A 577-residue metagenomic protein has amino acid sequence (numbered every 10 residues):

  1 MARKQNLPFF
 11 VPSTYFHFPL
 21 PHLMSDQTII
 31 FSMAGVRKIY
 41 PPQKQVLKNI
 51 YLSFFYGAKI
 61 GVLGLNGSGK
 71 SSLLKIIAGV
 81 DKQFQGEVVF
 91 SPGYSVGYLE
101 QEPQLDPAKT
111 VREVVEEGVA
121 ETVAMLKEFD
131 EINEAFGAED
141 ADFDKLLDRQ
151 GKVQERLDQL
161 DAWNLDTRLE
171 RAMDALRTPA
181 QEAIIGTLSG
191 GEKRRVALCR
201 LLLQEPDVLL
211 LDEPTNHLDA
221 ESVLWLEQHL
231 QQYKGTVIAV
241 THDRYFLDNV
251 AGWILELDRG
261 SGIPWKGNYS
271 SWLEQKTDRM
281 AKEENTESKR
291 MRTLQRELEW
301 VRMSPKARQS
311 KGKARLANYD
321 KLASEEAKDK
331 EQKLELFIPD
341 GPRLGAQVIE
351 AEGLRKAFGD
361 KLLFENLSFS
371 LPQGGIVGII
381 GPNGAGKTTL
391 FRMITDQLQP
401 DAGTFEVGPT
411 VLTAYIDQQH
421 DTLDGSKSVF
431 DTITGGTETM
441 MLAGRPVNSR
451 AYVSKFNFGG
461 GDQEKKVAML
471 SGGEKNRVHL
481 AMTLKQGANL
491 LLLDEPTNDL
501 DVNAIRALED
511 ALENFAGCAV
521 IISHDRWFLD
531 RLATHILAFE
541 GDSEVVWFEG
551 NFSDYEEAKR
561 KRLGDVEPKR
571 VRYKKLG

Functional and structural regions predicted by a protein language model:
N6, Y15-F16, P21-S288, Q332 (+1 more regions): ABC ATP-binding cassette signature C-motif
Q275-R308, G312-N318, L322-D329: Intracellular alpha-helical coupling/juxtamembrane segments of multi-pass membrane proteins
